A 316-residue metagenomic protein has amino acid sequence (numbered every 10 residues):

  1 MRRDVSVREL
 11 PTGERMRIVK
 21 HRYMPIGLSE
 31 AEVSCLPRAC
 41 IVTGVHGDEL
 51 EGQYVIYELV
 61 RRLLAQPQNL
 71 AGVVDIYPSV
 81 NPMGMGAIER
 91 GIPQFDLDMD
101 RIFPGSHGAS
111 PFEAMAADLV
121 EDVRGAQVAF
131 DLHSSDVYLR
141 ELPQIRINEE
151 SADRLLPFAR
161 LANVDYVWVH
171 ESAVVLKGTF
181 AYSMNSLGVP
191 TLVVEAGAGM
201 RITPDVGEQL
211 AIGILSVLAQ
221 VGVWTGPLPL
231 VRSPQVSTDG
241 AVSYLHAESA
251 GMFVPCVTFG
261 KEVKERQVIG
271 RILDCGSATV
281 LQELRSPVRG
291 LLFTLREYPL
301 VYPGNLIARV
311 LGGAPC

Functional and structural regions predicted by a protein language model:
M1-C316: Structured catalytic-domain cores with a bias toward divalent-metal coordination
